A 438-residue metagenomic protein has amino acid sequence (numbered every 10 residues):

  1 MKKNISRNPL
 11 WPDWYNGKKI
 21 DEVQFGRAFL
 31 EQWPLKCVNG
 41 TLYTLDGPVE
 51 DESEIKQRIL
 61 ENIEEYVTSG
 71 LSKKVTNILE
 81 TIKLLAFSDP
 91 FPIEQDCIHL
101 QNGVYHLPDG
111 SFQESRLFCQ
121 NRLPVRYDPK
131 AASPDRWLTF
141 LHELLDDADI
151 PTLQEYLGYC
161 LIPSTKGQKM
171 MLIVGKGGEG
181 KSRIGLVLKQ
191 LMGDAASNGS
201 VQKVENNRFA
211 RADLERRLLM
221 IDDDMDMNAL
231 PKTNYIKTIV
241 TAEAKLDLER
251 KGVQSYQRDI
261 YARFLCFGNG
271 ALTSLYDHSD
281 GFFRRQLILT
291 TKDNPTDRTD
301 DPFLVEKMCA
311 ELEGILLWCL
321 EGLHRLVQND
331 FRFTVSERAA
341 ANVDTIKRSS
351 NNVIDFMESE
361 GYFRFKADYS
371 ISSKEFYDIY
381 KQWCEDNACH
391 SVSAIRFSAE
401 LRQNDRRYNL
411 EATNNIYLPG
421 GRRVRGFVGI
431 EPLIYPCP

Functional and structural regions predicted by a protein language model:
M1-K3, V38-E65: Modules that initiate DNA replication and primer synthesis
M1-V38, E64-P438: Feature primarily recognizes SF3-like P-loop helicase cores of small DNA viruses
